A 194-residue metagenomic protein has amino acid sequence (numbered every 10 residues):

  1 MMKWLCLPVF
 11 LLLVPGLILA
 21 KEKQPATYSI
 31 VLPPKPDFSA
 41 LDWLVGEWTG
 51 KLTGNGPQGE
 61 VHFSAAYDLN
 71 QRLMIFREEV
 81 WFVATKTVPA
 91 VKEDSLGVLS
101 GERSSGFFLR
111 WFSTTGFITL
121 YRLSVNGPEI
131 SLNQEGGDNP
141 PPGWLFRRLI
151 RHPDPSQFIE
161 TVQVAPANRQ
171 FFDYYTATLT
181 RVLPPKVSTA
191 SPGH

Functional and structural regions predicted by a protein language model:
M1-L5: Positively charged n-region of N-terminal signal peptides that target proteins for export
C6-G16: Bacterial N-terminal signal peptides
K21-H194: Hydrophobic small-molecule pocket/channel-lining residues, especially in calycin-type beta-barrels
